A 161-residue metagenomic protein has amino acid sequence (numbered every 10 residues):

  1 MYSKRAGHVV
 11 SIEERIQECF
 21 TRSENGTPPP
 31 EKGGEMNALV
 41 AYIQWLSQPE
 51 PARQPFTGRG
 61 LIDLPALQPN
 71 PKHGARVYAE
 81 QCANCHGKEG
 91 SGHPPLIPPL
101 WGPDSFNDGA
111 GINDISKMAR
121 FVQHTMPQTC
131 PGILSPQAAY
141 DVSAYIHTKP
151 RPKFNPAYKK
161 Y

Functional and structural regions predicted by a protein language model:
M1-P29, L39, W101-F154: Extracytoplasmic electron-transfer domains, predominantly the class I c-type cytochrome c fold
K4-P71: Post-cleavage N-terminal segment of exported redox proteins
Q44, C85-G92, S105, H147-P150: Detector for the c-type heme attachment site
L46-P51, K149-P156: Secretory-pathway/luminal and periplasmic proteins that interact with or process carbohydrate-rich
P65-H93, I97, W101, I115-M118: Sequence/structural segment immediately N-terminal to covalent heme-attachment motifs in c-type and related
A157-Y161: CBM-like carbohydrate-recognition segments
